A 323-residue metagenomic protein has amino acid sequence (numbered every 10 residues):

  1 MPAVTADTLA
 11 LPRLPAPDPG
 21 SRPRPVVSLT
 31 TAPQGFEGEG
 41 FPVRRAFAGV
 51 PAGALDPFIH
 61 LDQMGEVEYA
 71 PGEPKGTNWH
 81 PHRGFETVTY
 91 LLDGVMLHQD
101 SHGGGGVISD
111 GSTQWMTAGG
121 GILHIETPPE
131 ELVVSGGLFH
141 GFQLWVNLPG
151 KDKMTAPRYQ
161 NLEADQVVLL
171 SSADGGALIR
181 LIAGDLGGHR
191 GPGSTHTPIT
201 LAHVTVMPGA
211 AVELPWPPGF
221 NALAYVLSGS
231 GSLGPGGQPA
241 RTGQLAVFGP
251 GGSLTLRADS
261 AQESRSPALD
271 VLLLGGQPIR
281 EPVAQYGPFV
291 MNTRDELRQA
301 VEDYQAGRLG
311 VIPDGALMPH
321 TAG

Functional and structural regions predicted by a protein language model:
M1-G323: Jelly-roll (double-stranded beta-helix
